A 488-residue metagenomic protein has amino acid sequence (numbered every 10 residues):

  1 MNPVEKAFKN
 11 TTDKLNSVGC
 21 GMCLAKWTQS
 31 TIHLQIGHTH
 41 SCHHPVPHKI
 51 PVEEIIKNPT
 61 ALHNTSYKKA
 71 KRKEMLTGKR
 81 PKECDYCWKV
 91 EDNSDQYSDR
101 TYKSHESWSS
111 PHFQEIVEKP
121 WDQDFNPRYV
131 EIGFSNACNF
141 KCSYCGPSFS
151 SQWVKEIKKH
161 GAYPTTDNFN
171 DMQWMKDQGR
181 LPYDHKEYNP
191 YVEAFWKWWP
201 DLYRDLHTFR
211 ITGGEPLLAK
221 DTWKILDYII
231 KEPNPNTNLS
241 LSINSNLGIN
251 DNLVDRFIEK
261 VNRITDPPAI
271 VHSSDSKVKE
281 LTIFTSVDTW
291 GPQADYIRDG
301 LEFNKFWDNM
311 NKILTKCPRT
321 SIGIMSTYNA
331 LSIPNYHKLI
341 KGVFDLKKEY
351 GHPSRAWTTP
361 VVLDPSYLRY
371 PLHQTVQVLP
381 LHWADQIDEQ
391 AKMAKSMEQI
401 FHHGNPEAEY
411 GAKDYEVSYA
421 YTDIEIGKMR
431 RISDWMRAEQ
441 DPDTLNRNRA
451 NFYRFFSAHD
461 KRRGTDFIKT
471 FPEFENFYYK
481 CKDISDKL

Functional and structural regions predicted by a protein language model:
M1-H40, H44-I56, D95, Y102-H105 (+3 more regions): Radical SAM enzyme [4Fe-4S]-AdoMet core and its adjacent flexible, acidic and glycine-rich loops/tails across
E5-T12, H63-T77, N126-G133: Short, intrinsically disordered, charge-biased short linear motifs at domain edges
N16, H44-E91: Membrane-interface junctions of multi-pass transporters
G21-A25, R80-D92, A137-S148: Local cysteine-cluster metal-coordination motifs and their immediate loop/turn environment, predominantly Fe-S cluster
T28-S41, P120-S148, L206-R210: N-terminal pre-triad scaffold of radical SAM enzymes
T65, K69-A70, S110-Q123, E187-P200 (+1 more regions): A Trp-anchored, charged/polar loop motif used as the substrate-binding/catalytic surface of acyl/ester-handling
S94-R128, C138-F140, G161: Recognition helices and adjacent regulatory flanks at domain boundaries
P127-A137, S148-Y191, Y203-D221, E232-W307 (+2 more regions): Core AdoMet radical
